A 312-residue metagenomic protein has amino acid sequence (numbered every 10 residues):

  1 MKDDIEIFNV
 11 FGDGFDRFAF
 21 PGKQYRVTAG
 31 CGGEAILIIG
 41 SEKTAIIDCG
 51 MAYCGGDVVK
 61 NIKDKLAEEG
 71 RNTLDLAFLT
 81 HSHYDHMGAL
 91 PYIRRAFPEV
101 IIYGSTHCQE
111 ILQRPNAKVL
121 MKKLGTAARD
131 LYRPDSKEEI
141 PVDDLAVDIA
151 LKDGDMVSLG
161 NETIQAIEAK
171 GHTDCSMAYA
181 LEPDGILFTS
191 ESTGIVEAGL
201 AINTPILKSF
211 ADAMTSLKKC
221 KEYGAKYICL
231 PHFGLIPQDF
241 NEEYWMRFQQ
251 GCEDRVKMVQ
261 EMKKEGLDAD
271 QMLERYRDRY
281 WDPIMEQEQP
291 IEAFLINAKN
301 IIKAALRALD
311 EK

Functional and structural regions predicted by a protein language model:
F8-A67, A178-E191: Conserved beta-strand hairpin/beta-sheet module of binuclear metal-dependent hydrolase folds, prominently
T28-C31, L151, K170-T173: A short catalytic or substrate-binding loop motif that flags glycine-/basic-rich loops and adjacent residues that bind
C49-Y53, T163-K170, D174-E242: Metallo-beta-lactamase
Y53-G56, D64-K152: Active-site HxH/HxHxD metal-binding segment of metal-dependent hydrolases
C54-D57, I149, K208-D212, G251 (+1 more regions): Soluble or luminal CAZymes and related metallo-dependent hydrolases
D239-V256: Short, electropositive alpha-helical surface patch
M258-K312: C-terminal regulatory/interaction regions
